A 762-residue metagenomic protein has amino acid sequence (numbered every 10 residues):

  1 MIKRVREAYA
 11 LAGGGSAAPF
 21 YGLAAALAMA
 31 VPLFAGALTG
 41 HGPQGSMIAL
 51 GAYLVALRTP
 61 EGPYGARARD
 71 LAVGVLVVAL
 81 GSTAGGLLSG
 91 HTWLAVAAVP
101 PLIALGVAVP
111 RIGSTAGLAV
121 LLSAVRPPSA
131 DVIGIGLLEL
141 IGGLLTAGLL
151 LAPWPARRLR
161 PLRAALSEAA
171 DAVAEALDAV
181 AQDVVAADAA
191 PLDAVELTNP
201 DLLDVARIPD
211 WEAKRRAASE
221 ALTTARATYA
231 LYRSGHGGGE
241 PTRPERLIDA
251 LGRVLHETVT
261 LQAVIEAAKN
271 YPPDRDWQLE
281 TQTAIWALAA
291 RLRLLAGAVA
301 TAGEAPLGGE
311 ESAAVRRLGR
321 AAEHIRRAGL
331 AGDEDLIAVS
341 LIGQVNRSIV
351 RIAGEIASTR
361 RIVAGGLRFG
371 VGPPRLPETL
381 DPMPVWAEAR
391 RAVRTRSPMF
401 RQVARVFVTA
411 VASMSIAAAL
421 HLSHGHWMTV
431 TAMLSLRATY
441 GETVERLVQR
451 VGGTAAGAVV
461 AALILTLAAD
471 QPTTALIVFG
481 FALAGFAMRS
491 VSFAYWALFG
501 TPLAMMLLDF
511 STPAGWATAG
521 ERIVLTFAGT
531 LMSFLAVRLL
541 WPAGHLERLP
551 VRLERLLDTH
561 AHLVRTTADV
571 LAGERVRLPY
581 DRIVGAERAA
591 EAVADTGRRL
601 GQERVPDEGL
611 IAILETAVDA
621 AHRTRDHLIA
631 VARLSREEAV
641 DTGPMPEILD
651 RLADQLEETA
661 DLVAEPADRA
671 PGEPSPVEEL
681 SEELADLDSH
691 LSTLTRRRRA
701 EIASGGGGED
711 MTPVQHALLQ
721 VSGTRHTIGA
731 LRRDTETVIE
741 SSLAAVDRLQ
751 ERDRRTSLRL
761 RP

Functional and structural regions predicted by a protein language model:
M1-A218, R368-R375, P382-R604, L749-T756 (+1 more regions): A transmembrane helix-and-boundary motif of multi-pass membrane transporters/channels
M1-A26, L38, T59-P60, A156-V411 (+5 more regions): Long, hydrophobic alpha-helical segments that serve as membrane-spanning/inserting helices
L57, A124-R126, L251, T258-L261 (+5 more regions): Generic structural signal for hydrophobic core residues of well-folded globular domains
P244-L247, M428-T431, R446-Q449, V478 (+5 more regions): Composition- and surface-driven signal marking solvent-exposed, interaction-prone regions in large proteins
R246, G452, A456, Y495 (+2 more regions): Secondary-structure capping and boundary motifs in well-ordered enzyme cores
E257-V264, L563-V570, A620-R636: Extended, well-ordered alpha-helical segments in internal regulatory regions
E521, L525-S533, T559, A617-R623 (+1 more regions): C-terminal, active-site-flanking charged/polar segments
A589-V618, R625-L634: Long, compositionally biased intrinsically disordered regions
